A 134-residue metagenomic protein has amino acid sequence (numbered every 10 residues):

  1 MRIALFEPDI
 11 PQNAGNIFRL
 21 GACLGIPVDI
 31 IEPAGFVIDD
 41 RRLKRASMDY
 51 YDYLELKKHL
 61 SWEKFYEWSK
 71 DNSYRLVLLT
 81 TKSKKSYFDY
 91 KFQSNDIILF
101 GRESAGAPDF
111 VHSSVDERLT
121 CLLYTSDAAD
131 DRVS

Functional and structural regions predicted by a protein language model:
I3-L24: N-terminal beta1-alpha1 ligand-phosphate binding loop
I17, F65, T125: Aromatic/hydrophobic pocket-lining residues that form π-stacking "cages" and hydrophobic walls in ligand
L24, S114-V115: Short, structured coil segments at secondary-structure junctions
I26-P27, R75: Residues at the starts of beta-strands that form the adenosine-phosphate
V28-P33: Short internal beta-strands
R42-D109: S-adenosyl-L-methionine/SAH cofactor-binding core of RNA-modifying enzymes
R118-T120: A short helix-turn-beta junction within AAA+ P-loop NTPase domains corresponding to the substrate/partner-engaging
Y124-S134: Single conserved hydrophobic/aromatic residue that forms the stacking wall/gate of nucleotide- or nucleobase-binding
